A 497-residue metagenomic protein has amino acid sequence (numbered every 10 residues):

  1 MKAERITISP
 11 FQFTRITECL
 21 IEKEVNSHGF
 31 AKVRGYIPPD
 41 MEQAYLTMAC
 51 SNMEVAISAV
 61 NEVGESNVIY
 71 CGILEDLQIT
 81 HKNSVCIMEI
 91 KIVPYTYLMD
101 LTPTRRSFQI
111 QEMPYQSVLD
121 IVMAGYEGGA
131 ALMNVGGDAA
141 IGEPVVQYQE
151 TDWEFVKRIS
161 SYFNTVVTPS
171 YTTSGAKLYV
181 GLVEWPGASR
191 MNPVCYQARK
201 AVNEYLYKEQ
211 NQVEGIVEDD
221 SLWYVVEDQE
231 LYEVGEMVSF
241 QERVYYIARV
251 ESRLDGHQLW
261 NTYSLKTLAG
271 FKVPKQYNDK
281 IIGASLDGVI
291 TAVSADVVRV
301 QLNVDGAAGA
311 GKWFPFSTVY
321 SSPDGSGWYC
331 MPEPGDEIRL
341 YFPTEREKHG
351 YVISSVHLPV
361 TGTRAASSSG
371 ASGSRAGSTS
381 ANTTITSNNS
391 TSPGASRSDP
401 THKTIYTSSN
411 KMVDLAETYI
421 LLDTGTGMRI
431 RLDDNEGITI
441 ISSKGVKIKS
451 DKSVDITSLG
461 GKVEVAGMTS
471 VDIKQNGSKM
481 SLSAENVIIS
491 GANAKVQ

Functional and structural regions predicted by a protein language model:
M1-Q497: Amphipathic alpha-helical and helix-coil boundary elements used as assembly and membrane-proximal scaffolds
